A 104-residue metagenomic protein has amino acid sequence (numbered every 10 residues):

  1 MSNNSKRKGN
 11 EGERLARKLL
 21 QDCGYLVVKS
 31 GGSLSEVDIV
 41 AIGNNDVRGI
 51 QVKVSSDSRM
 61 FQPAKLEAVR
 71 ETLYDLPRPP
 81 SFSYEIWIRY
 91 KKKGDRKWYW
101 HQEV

Functional and structural regions predicted by a protein language model:
M1-S30: Acidic-basic catalytic patches of nuclease active cores, encompassing PD-(D/E)XK and other metal-cofactor nuclease
R7, R78-V104: Domain-level recognition of nuclease-like catalytic cores that cleave nucleotide substrates
L20, I39-A41, N45-D57: Conserved catalytic cores of phosphodiester-cleaving nucleases, focusing on short active-site segments
D22-E36, V40-N44: Active-site metal-binding core of divalent-cation-utilizing nuclease and nuclease-like domains
K29, Q51, I86-I88: Structural signal for conserved beta-strand scaffold positions within catalytic alpha/beta enzyme cores
L34-E36, N45-G49, P79-F82: Short connector loops at helix/strand junctions that flank enzyme active sites, especially segments positioning acidic
S56-V69: Active-site-adjacent loop/helix micro-motif of nuclease/hydrolase catalytic cores
E71-L73: A short, charged, amphipathic alpha-helix used as a generic interaction element across diverse proteins
